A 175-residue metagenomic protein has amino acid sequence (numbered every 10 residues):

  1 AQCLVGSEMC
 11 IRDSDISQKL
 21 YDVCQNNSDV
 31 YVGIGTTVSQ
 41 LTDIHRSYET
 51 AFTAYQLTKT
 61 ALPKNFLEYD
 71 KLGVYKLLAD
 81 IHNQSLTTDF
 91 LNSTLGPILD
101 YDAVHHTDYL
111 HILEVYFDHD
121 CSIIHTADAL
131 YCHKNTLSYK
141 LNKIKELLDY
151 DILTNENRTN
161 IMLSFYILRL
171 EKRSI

Functional and structural regions predicted by a protein language model:
A1-I11: Single conserved hydrophobic/aromatic residue that forms the stacking wall/gate of nucleotide- or nucleobase-binding
C24-Y48, N65-Y69: A short glycine-enriched loop-to-beta-strand structural element that forms part of the catalytic core of nucleotide
I34-S39, R46-A61, T136-Y139, I144: Cyclic nucleotide signaling catalytic output domains
D108-Y116, I161: Short alpha-helical "packing" element that flanks the helix-turn-helix/winged-helix DNA-binding module
H125-A127: Short alpha-helical "recognition helix" segments of helix-turn-helix
A129, E146-D151: Residue cluster at the C-terminal edge of the helix-turn-helix DNA-binding motif
L153-Y166: Short, basic, alpha-helical segments at the C-terminal edge of helix-turn-helix-like DNA-binding modules
